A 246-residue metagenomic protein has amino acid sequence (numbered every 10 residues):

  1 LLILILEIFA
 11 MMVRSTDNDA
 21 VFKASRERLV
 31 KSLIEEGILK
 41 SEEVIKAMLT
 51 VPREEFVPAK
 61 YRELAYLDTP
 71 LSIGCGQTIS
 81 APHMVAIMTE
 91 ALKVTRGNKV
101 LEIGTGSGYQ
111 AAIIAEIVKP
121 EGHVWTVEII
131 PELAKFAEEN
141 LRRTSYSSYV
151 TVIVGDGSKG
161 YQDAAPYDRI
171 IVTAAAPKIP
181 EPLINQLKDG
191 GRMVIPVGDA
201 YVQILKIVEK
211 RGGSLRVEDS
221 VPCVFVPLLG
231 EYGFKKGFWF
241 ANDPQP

Functional and structural regions predicted by a protein language model:
L2-E7: Bacterial N-terminal signal peptides
F9-T105, Y109-I117, L133-T144, I207 (+1 more regions): Class I SAM-dependent transferase core
K93-R216: Conserved nucleotide-cofactor-binding alpha/beta core module
